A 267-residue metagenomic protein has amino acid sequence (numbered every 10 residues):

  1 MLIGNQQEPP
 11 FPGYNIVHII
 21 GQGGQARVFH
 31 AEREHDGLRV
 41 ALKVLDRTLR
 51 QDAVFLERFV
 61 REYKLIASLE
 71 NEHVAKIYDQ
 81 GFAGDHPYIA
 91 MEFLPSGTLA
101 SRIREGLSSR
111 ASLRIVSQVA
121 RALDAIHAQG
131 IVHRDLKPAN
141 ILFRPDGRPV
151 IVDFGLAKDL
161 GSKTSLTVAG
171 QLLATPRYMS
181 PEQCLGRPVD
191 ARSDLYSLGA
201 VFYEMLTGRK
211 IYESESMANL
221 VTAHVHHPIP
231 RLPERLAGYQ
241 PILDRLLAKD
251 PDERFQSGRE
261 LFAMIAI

Functional and structural regions predicted by a protein language model:
V17-G23, V28: Protein kinase glycine-rich loop
D46-S68: AlphaC helix of the eukaryotic protein kinase fold
Q80: Activation-segment/catalytic-loop signature of the eukaryotic protein kinase fold
G84-T98, R102, G106: Conserved short submotifs of the Hanks-type protein kinase catalytic core that shape the nucleotide-binding pocket
I115-V116: Activation segment signature within eukaryotic-like protein kinase domains
R121-I131: Protein kinase catalytic-loop region centered on the HRD/HxD motif
R177-I267: C-terminal lobe helix-coil module of Hanks-type protein kinase domains
